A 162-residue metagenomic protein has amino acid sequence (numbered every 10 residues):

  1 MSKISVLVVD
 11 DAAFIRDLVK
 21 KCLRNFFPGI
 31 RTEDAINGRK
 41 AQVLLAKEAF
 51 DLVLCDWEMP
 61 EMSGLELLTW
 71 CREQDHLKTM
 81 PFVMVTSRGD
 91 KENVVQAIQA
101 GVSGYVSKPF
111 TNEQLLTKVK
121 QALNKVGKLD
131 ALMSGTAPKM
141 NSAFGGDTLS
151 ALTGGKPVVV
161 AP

Functional and structural regions predicted by a protein language model:
A13-E33: Two-component/phosphorelay signaling modules centered on CheY-like receiver
D34-V43, G64: Helix N-cap/capping motif at the beta->alpha junctions
Q42, E66, G89-G104: Alpha4 helix (beta4-alpha4-beta5 surface) of REC/receiver domains from two-component response regulators
V43, L65-K78: Short amphipathic alpha-helix used as the core "switch/output" element in two-component signaling
M59: Receiver (REC) domain active-site loop signature in two-component systems and cognate sites in sensor histidine kinases
F110-V119: C-terminal output helix
V126-P162: CheY-like receiver
